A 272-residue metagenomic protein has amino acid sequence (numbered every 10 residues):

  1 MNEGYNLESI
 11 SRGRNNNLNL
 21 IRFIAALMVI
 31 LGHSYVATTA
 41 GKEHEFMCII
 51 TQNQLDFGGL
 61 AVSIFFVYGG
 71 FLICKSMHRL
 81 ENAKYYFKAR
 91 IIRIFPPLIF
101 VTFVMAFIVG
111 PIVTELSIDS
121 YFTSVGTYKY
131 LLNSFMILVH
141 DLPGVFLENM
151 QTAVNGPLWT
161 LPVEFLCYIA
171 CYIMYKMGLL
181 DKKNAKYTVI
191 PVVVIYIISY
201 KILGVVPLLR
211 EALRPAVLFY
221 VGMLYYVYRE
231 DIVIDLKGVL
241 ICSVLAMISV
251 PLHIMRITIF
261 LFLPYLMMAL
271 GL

Functional and structural regions predicted by a protein language model:
M1-R14: Short, Lys/Arg-rich, polar N-terminal cytosolic tail immediately upstream of the first transmembrane signal-anchor
N2-Y5, A61-I92, P97-S120: Juxtamembrane transmembrane-helix termini
N16-M77, F95-L98: Functionally critical transmembrane alpha-helices in membrane proteins and complexes, commonly lining
L31-S34, P191-I202, C242-H253: Aromatic-anchored segments of alpha-helical transmembrane domains
C48-D56, F95-F165, I169, P264-M267: Membrane-interface helix-loop-helix regions
M150-V154, Y200-R210, D231, I248-R256: Membrane-interface helix caps and helix-loop-helix hairpins in membrane proteins
V163-V194, Y226-G238: Solvent-exposed interhelical
F219, V244-L272: Alpha-helical transmembrane segments of multi-pass integral membrane proteins
